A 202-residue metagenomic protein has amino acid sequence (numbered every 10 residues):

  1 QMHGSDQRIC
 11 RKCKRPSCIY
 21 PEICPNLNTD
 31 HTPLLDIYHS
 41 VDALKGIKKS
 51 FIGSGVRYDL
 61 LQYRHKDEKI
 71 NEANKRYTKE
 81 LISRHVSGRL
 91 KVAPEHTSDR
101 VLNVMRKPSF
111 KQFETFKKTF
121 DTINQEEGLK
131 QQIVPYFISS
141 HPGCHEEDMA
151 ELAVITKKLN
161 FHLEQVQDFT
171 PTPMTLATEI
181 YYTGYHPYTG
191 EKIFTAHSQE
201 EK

Functional and structural regions predicted by a protein language model:
Q1-V134, S139-P142: Conserved SAM/AdoMet-binding glycine-rich loop
F51-G55, L152, T183-Y185: Catalytic cores of glycan-processing enzymes that make or break glycosidic bonds
Q62, F113, K118, T156 (+3 more regions): Short, surface-exposed, charged/polar-biased interaction segments
R64-K66, R100, V104-R106, E147-M149 (+1 more regions): General "foldedness" signal
K69, H141-K158: Catalytic cores of alpha/beta
K75-S87, A153-P173: Structural recognition of alpha->loop->beta junctions
G88, K118-E127, V154-L163, E191-K202: Short flexible/disordered coil segments
E147, H162-L163, D168-K202: C-terminal accessory regions of radical SAM enzymes
